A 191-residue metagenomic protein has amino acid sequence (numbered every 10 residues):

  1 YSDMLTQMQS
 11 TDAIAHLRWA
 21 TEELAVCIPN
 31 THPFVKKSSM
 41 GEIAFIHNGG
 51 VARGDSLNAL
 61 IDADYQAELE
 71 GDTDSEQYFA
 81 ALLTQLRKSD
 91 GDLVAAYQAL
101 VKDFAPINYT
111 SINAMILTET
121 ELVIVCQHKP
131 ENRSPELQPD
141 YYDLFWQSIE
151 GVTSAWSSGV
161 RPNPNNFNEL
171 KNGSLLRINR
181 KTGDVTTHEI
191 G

Functional and structural regions predicted by a protein language model:
Y1-G191: N-terminal segments that mediate ammonia production and transfer in glutamine-dependent amidotransferase systems
